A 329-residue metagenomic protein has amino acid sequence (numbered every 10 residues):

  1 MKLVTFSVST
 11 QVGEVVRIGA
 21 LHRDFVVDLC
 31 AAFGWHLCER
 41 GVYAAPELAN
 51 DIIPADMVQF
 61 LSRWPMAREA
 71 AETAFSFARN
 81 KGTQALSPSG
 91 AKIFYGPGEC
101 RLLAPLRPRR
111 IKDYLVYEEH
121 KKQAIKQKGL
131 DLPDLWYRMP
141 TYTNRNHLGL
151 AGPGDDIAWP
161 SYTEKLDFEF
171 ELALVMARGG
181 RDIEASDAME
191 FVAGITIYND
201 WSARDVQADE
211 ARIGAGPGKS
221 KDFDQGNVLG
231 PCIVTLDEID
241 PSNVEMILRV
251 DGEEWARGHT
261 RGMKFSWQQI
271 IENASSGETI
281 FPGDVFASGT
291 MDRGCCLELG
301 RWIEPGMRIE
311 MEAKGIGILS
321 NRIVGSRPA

Functional and structural regions predicted by a protein language model:
M1-V12, L21, A32, V42-E254: Active-site microenvironments in enzyme catalytic cores
Q11-I18, D28, S320: Short N-terminal binding/cap micro-motifs at the start of the first secondary-structure element
E14, E69, Y95, S202-A329: Catalytic-pocket segment enriched in acidic/His residues
R17-F25, G300-R301: Surface-exposed flexible segments
V26, G180-R181, N321: Short beta-strand segments in beta-sandwich/barrel cores
V26-F33: Catalytic Cys-His active-site segments of thiol-dependent hydrolases/isopeptidases
G34-H36, A329: A short acidic, often aromatic-flanked loop/helix-cap motif at beta-alpha or helix-coil junctions that lines enzyme
L37-Y43, W267-Q269: A short, polar/proline- and glycine-enriched secondary-structure boundary/capping micro-motif
